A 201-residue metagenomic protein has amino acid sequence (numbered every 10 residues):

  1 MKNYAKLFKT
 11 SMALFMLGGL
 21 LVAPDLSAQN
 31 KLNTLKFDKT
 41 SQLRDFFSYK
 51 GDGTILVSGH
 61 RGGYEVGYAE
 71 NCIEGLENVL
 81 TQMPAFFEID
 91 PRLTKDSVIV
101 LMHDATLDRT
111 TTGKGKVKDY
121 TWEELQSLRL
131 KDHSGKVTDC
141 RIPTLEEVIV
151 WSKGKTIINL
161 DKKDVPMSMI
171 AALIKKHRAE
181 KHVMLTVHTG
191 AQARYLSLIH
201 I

Functional and structural regions predicted by a protein language model:
M1, L198-I201: Accessible peptide chain termini
M1-N30: Bacterial Sec-dependent N-terminal signal peptides
A28-I199: Phosphate-group recognition and catalysis centered on beta-loop-alpha active-site segments
